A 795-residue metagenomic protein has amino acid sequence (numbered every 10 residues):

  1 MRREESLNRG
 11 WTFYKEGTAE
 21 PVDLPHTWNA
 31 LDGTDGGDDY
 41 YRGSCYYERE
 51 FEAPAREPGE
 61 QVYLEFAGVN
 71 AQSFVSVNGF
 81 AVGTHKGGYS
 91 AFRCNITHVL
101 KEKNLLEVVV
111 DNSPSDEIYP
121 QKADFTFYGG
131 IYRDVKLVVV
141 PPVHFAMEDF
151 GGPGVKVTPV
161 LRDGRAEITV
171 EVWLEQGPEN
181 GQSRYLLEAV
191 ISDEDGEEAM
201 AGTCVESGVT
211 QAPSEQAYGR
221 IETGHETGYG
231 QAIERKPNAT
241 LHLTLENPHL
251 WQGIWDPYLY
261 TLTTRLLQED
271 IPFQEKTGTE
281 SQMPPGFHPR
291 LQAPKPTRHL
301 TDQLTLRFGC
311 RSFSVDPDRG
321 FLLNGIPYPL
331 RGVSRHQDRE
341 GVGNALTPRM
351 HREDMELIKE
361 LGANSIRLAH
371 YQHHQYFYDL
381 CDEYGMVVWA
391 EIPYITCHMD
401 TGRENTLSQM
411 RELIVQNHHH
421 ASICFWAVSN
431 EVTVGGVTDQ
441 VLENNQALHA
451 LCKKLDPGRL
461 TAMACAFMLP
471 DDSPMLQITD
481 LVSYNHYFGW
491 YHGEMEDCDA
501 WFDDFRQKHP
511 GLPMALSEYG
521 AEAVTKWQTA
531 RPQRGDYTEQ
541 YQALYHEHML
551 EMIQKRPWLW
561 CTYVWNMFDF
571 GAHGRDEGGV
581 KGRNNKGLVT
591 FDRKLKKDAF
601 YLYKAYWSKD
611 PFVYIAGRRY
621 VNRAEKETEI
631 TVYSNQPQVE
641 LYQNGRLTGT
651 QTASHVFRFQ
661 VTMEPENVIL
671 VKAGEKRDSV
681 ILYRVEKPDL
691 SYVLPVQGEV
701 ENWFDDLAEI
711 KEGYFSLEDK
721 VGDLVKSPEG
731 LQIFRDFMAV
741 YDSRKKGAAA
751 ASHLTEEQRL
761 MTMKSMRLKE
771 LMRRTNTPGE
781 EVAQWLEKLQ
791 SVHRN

Functional and structural regions predicted by a protein language model:
R3-E5, R9-E16, G37-D38, R42-E148 (+8 more regions): Accessory beta-strand-rich segments of carbohydrate-active enzymes
L24, N29-D35, F80, S113 (+5 more regions): Extended substrate-binding grooves/exosites of carbohydrate-active enzymes
Y89-C94, T240, L250-Q252, V656-V661: Short, surface-exposed beta-strand/beta-hairpin micro-motifs centered on an aromatic residue
H98-K103, E171-E275, P294, R298-D316 (+1 more regions): Extended acidic/polar, glycine-enriched regions that form or flank non-catalytic beta-rich accessory modules
Q121, Q303-F308, K676-F704: Edge beta-strands of extracellular beta-sandwich domains
V140-H144, E148-G164, G320-G341, P695-V725 (+1 more regions): Compositionally biased low-complexity segments at domain edges in trafficked proteins and select soluble regulators
P142-G177, K604-Q636, D706-L707: Surface beta-strand/loop "capping" patches
W703-R794: Compact, charge-rich alpha-helical regulatory domains located at protein termini
